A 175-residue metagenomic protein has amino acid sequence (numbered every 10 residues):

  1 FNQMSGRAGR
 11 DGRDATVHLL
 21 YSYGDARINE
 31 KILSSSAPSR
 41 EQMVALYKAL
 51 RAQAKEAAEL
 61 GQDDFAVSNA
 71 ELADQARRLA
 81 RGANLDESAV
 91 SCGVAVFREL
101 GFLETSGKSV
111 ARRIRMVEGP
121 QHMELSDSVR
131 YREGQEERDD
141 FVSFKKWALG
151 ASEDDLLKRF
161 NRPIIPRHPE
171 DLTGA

Functional and structural regions predicted by a protein language model:
F1-A175: C-terminal helicase lobe
